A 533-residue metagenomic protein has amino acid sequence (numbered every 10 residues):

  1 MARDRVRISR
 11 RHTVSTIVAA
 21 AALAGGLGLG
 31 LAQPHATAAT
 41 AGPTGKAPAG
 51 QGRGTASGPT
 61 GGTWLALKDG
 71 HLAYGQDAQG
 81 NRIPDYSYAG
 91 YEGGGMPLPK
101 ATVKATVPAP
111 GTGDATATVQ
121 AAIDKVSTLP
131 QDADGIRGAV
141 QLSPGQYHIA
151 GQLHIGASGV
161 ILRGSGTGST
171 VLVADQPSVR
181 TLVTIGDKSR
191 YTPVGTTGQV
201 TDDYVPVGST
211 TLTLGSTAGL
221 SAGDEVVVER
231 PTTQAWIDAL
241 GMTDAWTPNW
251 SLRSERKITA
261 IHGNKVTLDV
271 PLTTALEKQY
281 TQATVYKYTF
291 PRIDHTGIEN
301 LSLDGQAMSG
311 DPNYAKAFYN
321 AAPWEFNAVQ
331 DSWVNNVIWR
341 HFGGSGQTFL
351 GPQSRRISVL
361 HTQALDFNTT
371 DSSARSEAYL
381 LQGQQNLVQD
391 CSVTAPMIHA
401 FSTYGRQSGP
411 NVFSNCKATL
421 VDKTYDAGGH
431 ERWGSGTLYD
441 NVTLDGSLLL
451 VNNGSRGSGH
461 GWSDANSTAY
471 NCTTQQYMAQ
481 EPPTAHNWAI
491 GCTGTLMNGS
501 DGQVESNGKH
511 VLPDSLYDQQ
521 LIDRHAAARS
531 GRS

Functional and structural regions predicted by a protein language model:
A2-R5, H12-P312, A485-S533: Extracellular "leader-to-stem" segments immediately downstream of a signal peptide or signal-anchor in secreted/lumenal
G111-A115, G215, F290, F326 (+3 more regions): Catalytic cores of large soluble enzymes that bind and process phosphate-bearing ligands
G159, G168, D294-G305, Q330-H341 (+7 more regions): Right-handed parallel beta-helix
P177-T192, S209, Q279-T289, N313-E325 (+5 more regions): Extracellular beta-strand/beta-solenoid scaffold signature
D224, R230-H262, E299-L387: Right-handed parallel beta-helix
L252-E255, Q279-T284, N320-A322, F326 (+8 more regions): Ligand-binding pocket scaffold of soluble enzyme catalytic domains
D269-D294, A315-Q330, S345-Q363, F413 (+2 more regions): A short, hydrophobic/aromatic-rich structural module that often spans a beta strand with its adjoining loop
F413-T419, Y425-S533: Gly/Ser/Thr/Ala-enriched C-terminal appendages of enzymes
